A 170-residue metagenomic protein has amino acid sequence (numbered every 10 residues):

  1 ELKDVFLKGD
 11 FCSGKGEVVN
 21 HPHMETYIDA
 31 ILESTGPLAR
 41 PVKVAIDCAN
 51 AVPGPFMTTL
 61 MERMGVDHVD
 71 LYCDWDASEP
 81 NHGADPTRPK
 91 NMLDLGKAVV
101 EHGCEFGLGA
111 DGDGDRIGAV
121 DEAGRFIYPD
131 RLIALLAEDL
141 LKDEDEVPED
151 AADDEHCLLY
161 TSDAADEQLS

Functional and structural regions predicted by a protein language model:
E1-H102: Gly/Ser/Thr-enriched, mixed-charge loops and adjacent short helices that form phosphate/oxyanion-binding elements
I31, A152-D153, A165-D166: Intrinsic disorder/low-complexity segments
P37-V44, L141-P148, D154-H156: Short, surface-exposed connector motifs at secondary-structure boundaries
N50, G114-R116, G124, D166-L169: Short, glycine/acidic-enriched loop or turn micro-motifs at the edges of active sites
P89-E149, L158-L159: Acidic, glycine-rich loop-and-beta core segments that form the ion-binding/anion-interacting portion of active sites
C157-S170: Single conserved hydrophobic/aromatic residue that forms the stacking wall/gate of nucleotide- or nucleobase-binding
